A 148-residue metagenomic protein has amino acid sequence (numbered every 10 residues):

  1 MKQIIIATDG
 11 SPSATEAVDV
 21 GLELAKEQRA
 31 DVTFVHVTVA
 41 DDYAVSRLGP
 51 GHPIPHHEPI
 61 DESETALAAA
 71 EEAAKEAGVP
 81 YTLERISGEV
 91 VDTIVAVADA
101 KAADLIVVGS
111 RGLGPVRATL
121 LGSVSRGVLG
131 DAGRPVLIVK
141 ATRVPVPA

Functional and structural regions predicted by a protein language model:
K2-H52, A77: Small/aliphatic-rich secondary-structure junction motif
T33-V35, T82-I86, L137: General small-molecule cofactor/ligand-binding pocket signal
H36-T65, V144-A148: Acidic, proline/glycine-rich short linear motifs
H36-V37, G109-R111, K140-A141: Short secondary-structure boundary segments
G49-P53, A100-A102, V124-S125: Short, hinge-like loop/turn segments at secondary-structure boundaries
P55, E72-I106, R143-A148: Structural beta-alpha unit
V108-G130, P145-P147: Glycine-rich, Arg-bearing micro-motifs that act as flexible, cationic patches
